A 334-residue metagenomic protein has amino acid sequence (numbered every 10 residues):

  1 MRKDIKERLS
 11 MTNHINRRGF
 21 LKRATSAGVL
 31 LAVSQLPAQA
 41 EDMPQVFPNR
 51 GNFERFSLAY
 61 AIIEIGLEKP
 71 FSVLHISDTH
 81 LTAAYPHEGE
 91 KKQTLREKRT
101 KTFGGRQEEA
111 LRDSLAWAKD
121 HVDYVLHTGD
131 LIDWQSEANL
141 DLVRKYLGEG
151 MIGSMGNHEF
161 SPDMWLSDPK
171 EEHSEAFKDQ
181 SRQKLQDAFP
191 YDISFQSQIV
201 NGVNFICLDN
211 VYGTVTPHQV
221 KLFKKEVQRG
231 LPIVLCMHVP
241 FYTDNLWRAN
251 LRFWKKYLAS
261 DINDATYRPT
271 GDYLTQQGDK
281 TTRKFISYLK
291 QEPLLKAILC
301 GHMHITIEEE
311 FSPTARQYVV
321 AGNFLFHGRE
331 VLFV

Functional and structural regions predicted by a protein language model:
M1-N16: N-terminal secretory signal peptides
N16-L30: N-terminal export leaders
E41-A138: N-terminal active-site segment of His-dependent metallophosphoesterases
R55-I65, S136-V234, L258-S260, Q291 (+1 more regions): Extended active-site neighborhood of metal-dependent phosphoesterases/phosphodiesterases
K69-K91, S161, M237-K256: Short, solvent-exposed beta-strand-terminating loops
H75-S77, V125-D130, I152-N157, L208 (+3 more regions): Active-site neighborhood of phospho(di)ester-bond hydrolases with catalytic His/Asp-centered motifs
E90-T100, K170-K184, L251-Q276: Charged, glycine/proline-rich intrinsically disordered loops and linkers
S114-Y124, N204-I206, G213-E310: His/acidic metal-ligating clusters that form di-metal
